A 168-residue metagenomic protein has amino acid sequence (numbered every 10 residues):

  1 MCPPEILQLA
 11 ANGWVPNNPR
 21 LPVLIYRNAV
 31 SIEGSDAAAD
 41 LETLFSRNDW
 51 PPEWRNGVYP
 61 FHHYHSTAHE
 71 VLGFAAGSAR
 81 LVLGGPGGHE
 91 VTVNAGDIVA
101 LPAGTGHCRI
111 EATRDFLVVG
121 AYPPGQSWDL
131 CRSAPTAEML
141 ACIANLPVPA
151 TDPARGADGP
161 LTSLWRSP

Functional and structural regions predicted by a protein language model:
M1-H63, T162-P168: A short, N-terminal "cap"/entry segment at the start of jelly-roll beta-barrel domains of the cupin/DSBH fold
G57-V71, P86-G87, V93-N94: A short beta-loop-beta micro-motif enriched in histidine and acidic residues
H65-V82, A100: Short, conserved beta-strand element in jelly-roll/cupin
V82-G84, I110: A generic structural motif
G84-P86, G104: Histidine- and/or cysteine-centered catalytic micro-motif in compact active-site loops
V93-T113, Y122: Conserved metal-binding segment of the jelly-roll/cupin
I110-P168: Double-stranded beta-helix
